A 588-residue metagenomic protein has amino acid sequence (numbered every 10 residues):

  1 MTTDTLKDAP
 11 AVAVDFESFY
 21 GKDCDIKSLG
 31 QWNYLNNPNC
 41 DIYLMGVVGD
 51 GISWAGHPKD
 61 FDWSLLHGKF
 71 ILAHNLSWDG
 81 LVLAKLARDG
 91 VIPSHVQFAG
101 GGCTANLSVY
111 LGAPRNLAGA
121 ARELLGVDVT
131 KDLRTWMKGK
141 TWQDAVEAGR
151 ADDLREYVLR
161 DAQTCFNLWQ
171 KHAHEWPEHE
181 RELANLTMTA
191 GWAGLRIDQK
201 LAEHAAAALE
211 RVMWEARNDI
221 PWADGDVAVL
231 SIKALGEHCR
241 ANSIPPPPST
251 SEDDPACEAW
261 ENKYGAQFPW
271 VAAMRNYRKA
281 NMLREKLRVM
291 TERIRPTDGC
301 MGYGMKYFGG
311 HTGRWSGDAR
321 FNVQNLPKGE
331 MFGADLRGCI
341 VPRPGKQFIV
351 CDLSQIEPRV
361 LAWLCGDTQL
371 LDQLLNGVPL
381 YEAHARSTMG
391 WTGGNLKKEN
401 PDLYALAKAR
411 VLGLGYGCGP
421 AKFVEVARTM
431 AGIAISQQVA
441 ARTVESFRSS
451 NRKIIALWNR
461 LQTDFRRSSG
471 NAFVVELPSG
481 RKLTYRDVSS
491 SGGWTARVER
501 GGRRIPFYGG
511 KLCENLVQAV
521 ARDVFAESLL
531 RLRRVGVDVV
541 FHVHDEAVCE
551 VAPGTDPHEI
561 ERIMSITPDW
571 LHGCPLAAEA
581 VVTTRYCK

Functional and structural regions predicted by a protein language model:
M1-G30, N37-C40, L44-V47, G112 (+9 more regions): Conserved "right-hand" nucleotidyltransferase catalytic core of DNA-directed polymerases
N37-V47, G51-P58, W63-H174, A184 (+3 more regions): Active-site-proximal helix-loop-helix substrate-binding element of RNase H-like nuclease domains
S77-I92, S108-L111, E237-A241, S354-T368 (+1 more regions): Short active-site loop/helix that positions an aromatic residue
H172-L183, V524-A547: Active-site palm subdomain of RNA-directed nucleic acid polymerases
P245, G390-V535, P575, E579-K588: Conserved catalytic core of nucleic-acid polymerases
A431-I433, R562-H572: A common structural junction motif
V548-A552: Short hydrophobic/aromatic beta-strand micro-patches that form the beta-sheet surface supporting nucleotide- or nucleic
G554-I560: Short, conserved charged micro-motifs
